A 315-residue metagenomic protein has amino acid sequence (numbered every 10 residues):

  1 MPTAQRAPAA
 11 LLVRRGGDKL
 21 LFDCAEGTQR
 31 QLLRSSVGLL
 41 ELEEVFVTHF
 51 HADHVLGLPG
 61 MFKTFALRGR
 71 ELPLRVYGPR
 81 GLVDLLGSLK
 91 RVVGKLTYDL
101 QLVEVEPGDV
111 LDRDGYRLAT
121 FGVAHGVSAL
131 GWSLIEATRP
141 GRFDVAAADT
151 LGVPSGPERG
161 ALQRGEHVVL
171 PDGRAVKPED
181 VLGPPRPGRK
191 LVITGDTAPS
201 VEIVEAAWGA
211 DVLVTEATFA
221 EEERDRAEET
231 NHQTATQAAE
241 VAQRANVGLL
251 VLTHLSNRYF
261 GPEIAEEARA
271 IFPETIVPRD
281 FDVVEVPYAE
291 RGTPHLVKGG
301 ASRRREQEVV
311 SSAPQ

Functional and structural regions predicted by a protein language model:
M1-V37, E71-P73, W132-L134, G141 (+2 more regions): Conserved beta-strand hairpin/beta-sheet module of binuclear metal-dependent hydrolase folds, prominently
L12, E106-L252, Y259-I271, P287-P314: Metal-dependent phosphodiesterase/nuclease catalytic metal-binding core
G16, E41-L42, R68-P73, R244-V251: Short, surface-exposed connector motifs at secondary-structure boundaries
F22-A25, L42-F50, P79, V192-T197 (+3 more regions): Active-site neighborhood of phospho(di)ester-bond hydrolases with catalytic His/Asp-centered motifs
E26-Y77, Q101-E104: Active-site metal-binding motif and surrounding structural segment of the metallo-beta-lactamase
G57-F65, L89, F260-R269: Metal-dependent catalytic neighborhoods of phosphoester/phosphodiester hydrolases
R70-E106: Active-site neighborhood of divalent metal-dependent phosphoester bond hydrolases
D99-L102, L118, T275: Generic structural signal for residues in well-ordered beta-strands
